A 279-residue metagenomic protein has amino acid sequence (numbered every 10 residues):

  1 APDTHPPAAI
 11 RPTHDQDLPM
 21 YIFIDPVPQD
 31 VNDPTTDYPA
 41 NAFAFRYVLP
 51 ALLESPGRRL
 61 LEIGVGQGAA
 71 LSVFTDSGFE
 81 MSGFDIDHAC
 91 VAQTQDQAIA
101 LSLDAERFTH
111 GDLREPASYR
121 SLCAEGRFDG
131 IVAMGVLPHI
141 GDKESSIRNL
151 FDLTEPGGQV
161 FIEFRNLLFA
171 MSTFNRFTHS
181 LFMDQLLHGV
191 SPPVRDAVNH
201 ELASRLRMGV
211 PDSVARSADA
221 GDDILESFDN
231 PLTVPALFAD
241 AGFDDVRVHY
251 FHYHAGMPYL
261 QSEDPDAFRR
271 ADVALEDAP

Functional and structural regions predicted by a protein language model:
I10-P56, A69, V73, L101 (+1 more regions): Conserved class I S-adenosyl-L-methionine
G64-G66: Class I SAM-dependent methyltransferase "Motif I" SAM/SAH-binding loop
A69, V73-P116: Class I SAM-dependent methyltransferase SAM/SAH-binding core
V132: A conserved beta-strand element that flanks and buttresses the S-adenosyl-L-methionine
E144-Q159: A short glycine-rich, Lys/Arg-flanked "PGG" loop and its adjoining helix->strand segment in the class I
F161-E201: Conserved class I S-adenosyl-L-methionine
T173-D184, E201-L225: Short, glycine-/aromatic-enriched active-site segment of Class I SAM-dependent methyltransferases
V210-A239, V246-P279: A C-terminal cap/extension of S-adenosyl-L-methionine-dependent methyltransferases that defines the acceptor-substrate
